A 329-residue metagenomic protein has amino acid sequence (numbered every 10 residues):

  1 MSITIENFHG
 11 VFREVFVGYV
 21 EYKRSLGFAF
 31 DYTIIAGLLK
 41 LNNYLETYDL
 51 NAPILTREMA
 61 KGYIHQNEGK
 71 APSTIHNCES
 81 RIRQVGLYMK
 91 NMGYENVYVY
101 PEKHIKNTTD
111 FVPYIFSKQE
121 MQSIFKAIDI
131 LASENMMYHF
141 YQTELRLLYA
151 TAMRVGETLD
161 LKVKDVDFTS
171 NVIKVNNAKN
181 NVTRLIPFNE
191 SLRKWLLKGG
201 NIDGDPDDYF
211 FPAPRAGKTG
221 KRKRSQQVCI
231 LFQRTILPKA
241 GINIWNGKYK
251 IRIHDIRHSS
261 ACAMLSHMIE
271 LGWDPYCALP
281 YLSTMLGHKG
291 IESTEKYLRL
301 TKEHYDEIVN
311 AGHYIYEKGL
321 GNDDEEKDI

Functional and structural regions predicted by a protein language model:
M1-I329: Conserved catalytic core of the tyrosine transesterase superfamily
